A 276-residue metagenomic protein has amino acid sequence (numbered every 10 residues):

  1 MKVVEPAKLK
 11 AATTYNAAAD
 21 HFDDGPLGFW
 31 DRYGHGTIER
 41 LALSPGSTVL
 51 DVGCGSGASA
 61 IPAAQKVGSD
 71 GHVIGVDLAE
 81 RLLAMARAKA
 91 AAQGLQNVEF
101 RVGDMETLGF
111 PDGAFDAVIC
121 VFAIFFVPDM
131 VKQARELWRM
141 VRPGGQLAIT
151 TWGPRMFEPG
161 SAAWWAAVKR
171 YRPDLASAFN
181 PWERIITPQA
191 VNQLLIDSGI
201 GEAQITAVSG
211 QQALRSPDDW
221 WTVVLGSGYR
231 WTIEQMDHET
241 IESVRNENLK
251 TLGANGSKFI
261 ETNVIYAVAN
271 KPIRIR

Functional and structural regions predicted by a protein language model:
M1-S47, A58-P62, L82-M85, Q93 (+2 more regions): Conserved class I S-adenosyl-L-methionine
K2-T14, F29, S56-A58, P62 (+1 more regions): Conserved Class I S-adenosyl-L-methionine
T48-L108, K132: Class I SAM-dependent methyltransferase SAM/SAH-binding core
V67, A90, V168, L195 (+1 more regions): Conserved hydrophobic residues forming the short capping helix/wall of the S-adenosyl-L-methionine
E106-A117: A short acidic, Gly/Pro-enriched loop at the edge of an enzyme's catalytic core that lines a small-molecule cofactor
D116-V131, G153: A short SAM/SAH-binding and catalytic strip from SAM-dependent methyltransferases
V131-Q146: A short glycine-rich, Lys/Arg-flanked "PGG" loop and its adjoining helix->strand segment in the class I
Q146-D174: Conserved class I S-adenosyl-L-methionine
